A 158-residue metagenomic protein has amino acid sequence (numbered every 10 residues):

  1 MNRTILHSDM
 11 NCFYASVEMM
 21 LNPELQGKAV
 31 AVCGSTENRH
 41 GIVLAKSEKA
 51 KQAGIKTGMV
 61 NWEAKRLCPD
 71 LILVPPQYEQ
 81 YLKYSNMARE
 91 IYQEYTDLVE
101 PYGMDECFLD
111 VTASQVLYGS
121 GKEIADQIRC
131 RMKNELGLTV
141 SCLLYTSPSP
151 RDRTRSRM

Functional and structural regions predicted by a protein language model:
M1-S147: Gly/Gly-Pro- and Ser/Thr-rich, intrinsically disordered tail segments characteristic of DNA damage-repair and tolerance
Y145-M158: Single conserved hydrophobic/aromatic residue that forms the stacking wall/gate of nucleotide- or nucleobase-binding
